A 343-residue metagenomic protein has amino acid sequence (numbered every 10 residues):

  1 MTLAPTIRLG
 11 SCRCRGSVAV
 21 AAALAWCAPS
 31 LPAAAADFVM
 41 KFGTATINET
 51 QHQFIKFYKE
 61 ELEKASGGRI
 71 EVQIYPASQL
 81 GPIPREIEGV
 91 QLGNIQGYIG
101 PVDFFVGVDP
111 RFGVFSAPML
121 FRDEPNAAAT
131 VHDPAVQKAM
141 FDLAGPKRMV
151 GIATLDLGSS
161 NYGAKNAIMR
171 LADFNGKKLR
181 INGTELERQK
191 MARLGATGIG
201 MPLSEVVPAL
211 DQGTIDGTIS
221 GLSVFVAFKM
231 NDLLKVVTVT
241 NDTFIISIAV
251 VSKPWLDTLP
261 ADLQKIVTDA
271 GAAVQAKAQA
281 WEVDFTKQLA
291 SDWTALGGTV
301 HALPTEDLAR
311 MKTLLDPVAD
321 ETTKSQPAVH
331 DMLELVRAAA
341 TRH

Functional and structural regions predicted by a protein language model:
T2, W26-P29, D257: Compositionally biased, intrinsically disordered/low-complexity regions enriched for serine, proline and threonine
T2-L3, A35-D37: Compositionally biased, low-complexity segments enriched in small residues
T2-V20: Bacterial N-terminal signal peptides that target proteins for export
S11, A22-L24, A340: N-terminal regions of proteins, emphasizing targeting and processing segments when present
S17-P29: Bacterial N-terminal signal peptides
P29-A35: Sec/Tat signal peptide C-region and signal peptidase I cleavage site
A36-A127, A135-K138, D142-H343: N-terminal secretory/targeting leader peptides
